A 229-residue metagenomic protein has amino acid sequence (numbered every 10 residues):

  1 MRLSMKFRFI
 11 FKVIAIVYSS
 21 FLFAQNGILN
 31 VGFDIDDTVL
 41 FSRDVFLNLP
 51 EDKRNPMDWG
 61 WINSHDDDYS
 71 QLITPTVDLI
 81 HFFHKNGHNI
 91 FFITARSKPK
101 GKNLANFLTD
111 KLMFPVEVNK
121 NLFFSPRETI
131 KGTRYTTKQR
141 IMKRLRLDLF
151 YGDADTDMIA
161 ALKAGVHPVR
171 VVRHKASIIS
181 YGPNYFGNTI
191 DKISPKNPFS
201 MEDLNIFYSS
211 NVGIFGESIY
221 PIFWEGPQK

Functional and structural regions predicted by a protein language model:
R2, P56-D58, R170, P221: Intrinsically disordered regions, especially transient/low-confidence alpha-helical propensity segments and coil-helix
R2-I35, R43, P198-K229: Non-catalytic pre-domain segments flanking phosphatase-related domains
K12-Y18, N30-G32, S70, H88 (+2 more regions): Functionally constrained cores in energy, signaling, and assembly domains
S19-G27, D52, K143-D148: Generic structural signal for short, solvent-exposed loop/turn connectors between secondary structure elements
L22, D44-N48, L162: Residue-level detector of alpha-helical segments with a strong bias toward transmembrane helices and their helix-loop
Q25-V39, T156-P168: Internal hydrophobic scaffold segments of catalytic domains
G27-T129: Alpha-helical substrate-recognition element adjacent to the catalytic core
S97, G101-K229: C-terminal cap/substrate-recognition subdomain and adjoining C-terminal extension of metal-dependent phosphatase-like
